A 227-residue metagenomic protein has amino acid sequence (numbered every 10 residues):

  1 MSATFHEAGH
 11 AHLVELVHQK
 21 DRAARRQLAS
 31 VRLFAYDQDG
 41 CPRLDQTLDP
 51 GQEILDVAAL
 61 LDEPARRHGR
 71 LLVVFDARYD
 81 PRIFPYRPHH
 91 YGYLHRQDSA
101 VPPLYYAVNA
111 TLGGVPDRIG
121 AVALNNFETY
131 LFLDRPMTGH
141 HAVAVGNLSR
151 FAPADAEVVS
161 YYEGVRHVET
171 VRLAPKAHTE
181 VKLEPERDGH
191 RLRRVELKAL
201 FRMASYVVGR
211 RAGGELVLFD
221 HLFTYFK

Functional and structural regions predicted by a protein language model:
M1-K227: Gly/Pro-rich, tryptophan- and cysteine-flecked surface segments typical of secreted/extracellular proteins
